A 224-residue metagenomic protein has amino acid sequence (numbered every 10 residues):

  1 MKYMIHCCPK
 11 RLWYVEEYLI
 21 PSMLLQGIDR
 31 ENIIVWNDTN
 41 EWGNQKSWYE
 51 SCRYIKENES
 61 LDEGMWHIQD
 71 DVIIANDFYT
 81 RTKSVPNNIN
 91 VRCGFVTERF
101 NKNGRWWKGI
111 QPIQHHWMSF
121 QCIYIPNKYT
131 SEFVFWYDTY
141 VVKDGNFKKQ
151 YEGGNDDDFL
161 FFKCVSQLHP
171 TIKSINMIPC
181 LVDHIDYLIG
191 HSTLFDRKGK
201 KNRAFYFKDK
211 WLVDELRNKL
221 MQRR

Functional and structural regions predicted by a protein language model:
M1-I68, V72-R224: Peripheral/terminal regions associated with large enzymatic or DNA-binding modules
